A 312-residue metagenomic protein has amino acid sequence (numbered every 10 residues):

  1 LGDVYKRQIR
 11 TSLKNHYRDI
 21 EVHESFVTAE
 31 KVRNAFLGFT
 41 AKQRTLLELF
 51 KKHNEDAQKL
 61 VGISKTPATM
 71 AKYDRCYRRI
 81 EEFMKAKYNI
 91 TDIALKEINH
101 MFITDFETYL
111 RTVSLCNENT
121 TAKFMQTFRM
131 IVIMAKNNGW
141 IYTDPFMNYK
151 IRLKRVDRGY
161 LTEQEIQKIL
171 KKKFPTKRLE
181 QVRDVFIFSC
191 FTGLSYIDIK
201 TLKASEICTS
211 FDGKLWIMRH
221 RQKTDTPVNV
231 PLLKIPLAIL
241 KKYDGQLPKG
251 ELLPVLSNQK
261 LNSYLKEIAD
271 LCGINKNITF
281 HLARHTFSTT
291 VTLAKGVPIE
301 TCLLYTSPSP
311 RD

Functional and structural regions predicted by a protein language model:
L1-S64: N-terminal helical hairpins
G2-Q8, Y305-D312: Conserved small/polar residues in nucleotide/adenosyl-binding loops
H16, A68, C76-A86, T112-F146 (+1 more regions): N-terminal DNA-binding recognition helix of tyrosine site-specific recombinases/integrases
I98-M101, Q181-V182, V255-Q259, N275-K295 (+1 more regions): Short basic/aromatic active-site micro-motif
E118, A122-F124, I141, P145-Y196 (+2 more regions): Basic, Lys/Arg- and aromatic-enriched nucleic-acid-binding interface segment
V156-G159, E165, T201-I239: Conserved tyrosine-mediated DNA breakage-rejoining catalytic core shared by Y-recombinases
I187, F191, I197-D198, E267 (+1 more regions): C-terminal catalytic core of tyrosine-transesterase DNA break-rejoin enzymes
R221-K241, L247-E267: C-terminal catalytic core of Y-nucleophile DNA break-rejoin enzymes
